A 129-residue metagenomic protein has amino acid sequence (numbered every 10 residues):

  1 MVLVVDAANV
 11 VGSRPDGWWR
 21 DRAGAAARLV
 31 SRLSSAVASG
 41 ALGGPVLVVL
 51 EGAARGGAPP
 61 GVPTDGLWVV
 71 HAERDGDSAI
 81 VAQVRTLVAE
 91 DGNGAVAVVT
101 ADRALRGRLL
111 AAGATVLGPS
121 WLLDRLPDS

Functional and structural regions predicted by a protein language model:
M1-V2, S129: Short, low-complexity, intrinsically disordered N-terminal peptides in bacterial proteins
V2-N9: N-terminal extension/subdomain marker
V11-S129: Nuclease catalytic cores that cleave nucleic-acid phosphodiester bonds, predominantly acidic two-metal-ion
